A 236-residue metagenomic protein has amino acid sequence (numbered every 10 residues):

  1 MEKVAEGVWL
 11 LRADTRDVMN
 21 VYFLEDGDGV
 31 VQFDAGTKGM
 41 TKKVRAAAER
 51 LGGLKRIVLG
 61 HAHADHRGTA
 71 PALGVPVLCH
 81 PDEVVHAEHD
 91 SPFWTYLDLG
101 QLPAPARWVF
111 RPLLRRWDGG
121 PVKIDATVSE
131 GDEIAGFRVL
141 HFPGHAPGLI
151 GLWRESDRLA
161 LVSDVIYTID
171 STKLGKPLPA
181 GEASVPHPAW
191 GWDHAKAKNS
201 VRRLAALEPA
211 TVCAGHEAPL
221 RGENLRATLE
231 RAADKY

Functional and structural regions predicted by a protein language model:
M1-E49, G151-T168: Conserved beta-strand hairpin/beta-sheet module of binuclear metal-dependent hydrolase folds, prominently
V31-F33, V58, V77, L159-L161 (+1 more regions): Residue-level marker for buried hydrophobic side chains located in beta-strands that build the well-ordered beta-sheet
K38, R138-H141, P147-E223: Metallo-beta-lactamase
G39-A126: Active-site HxH/HxHxD metal-binding segment of metal-dependent hydrolases
E49-G53, D132-A135, E155, L207: Glycine-rich phosphate-binding loop signature in dinucleotide/nucleotide-binding domains
L73, G144-H145: Glycine/acidic-rich beta-strand-loop module
W108-A135, G191-R203: Alpha-helix-centered segments that form part of catalytic cores
E217-Y236: Binuclear metal-ion centers of metallo-dependent hydrolases, dominated by the metallo-beta-lactamase
